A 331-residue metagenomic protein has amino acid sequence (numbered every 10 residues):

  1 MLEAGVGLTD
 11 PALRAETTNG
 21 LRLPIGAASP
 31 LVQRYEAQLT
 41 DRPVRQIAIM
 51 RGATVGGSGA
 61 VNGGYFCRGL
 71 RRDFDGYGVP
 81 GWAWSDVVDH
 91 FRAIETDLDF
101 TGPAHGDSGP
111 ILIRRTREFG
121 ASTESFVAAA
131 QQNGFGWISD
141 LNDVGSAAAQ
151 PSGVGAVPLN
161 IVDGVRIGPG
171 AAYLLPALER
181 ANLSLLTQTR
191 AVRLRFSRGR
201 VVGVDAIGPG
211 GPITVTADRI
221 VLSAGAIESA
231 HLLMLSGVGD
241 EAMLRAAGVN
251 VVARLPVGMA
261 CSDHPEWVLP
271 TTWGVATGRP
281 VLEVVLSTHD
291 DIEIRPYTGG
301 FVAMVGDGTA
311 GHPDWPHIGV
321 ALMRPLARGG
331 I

Functional and structural regions predicted by a protein language model:
M1-D10, L194, G203-G278: Glycine-rich loop(s) and the adjacent beta-strand/alpha-helix scaffold that form part
M1-R92, A246, N250-P270, G278-V281: N-terminal glycine-rich phosphate/pyrophosphate-binding loop and immediately adjacent elements
R42, G78-V201, V268-T272: Conserved redox-cofactor binding core of oxidoreductases
V44-Q46, P212-T214, D291-E293: Short, mixed charged/polar active-site loops that provide acid/base catalysis or chelate metal/phosphate cofactors
T54-A60, R71-G76, D107-L112, G225-I227 (+1 more regions): Flexible glycine/proline-enriched surface loops and loop-helix/loop-strand junctions
Y65-R72, E118-A121, L222: Short acidic alpha-helix initiation/capping motifs at coil-to-helix transition points, especially at protein N-termini
P80, P265-I331: FAD cofactor-binding and catalytic pocket of flavoenzymes
G199-D205, H317: Short, hydrophobic/aromatic-rich segments at coil-to-beta transitions
